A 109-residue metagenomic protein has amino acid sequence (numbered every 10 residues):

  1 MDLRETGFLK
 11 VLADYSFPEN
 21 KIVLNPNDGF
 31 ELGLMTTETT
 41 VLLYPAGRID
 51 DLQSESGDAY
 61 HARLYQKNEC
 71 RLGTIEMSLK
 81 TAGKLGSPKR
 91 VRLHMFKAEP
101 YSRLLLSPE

Functional and structural regions predicted by a protein language model:
M1-E109: Long, compositionally biased stretches
